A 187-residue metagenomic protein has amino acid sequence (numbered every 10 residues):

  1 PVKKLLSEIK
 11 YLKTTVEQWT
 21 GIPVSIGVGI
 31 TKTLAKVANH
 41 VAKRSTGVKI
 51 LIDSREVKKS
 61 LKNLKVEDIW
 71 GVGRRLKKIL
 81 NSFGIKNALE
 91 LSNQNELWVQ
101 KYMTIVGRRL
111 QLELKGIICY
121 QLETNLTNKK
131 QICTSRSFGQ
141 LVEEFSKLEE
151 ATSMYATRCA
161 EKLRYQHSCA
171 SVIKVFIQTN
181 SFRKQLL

Functional and structural regions predicted by a protein language model:
P1-L112, E161: Gly/Gly-Pro- and Ser/Thr-rich, intrinsically disordered tail segments characteristic of DNA damage-repair and tolerance
N81-L187: DNA-contacting surface of Y-family translesion DNA polymerases
